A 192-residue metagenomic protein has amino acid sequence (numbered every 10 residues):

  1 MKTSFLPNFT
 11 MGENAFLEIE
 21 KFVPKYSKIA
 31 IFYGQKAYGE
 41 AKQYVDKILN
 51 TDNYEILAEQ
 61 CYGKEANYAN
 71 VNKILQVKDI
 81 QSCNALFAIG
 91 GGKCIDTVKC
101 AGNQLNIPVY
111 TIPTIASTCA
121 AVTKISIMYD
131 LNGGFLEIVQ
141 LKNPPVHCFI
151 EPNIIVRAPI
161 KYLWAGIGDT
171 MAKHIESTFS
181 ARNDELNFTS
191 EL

Functional and structural regions predicted by a protein language model:
M1-A85: ATP/NTP phosphate-donor binding region
G12, G92, M171: Short, conserved catalytic/metal-binding motifs centered on acidic residues
E18-F22, Y44, K73, C100 (+1 more regions): Alpha-helical scaffold segments in soluble metabolic enzymes
K25, Y44-K47, I74, A101-Q104 (+2 more regions): Short, glycine/charged-enriched secondary-structure capping and boundary segments
Y38-K42, Y68, K93-C100, T118-V122: Short glycine/serine/threonine-rich phosphate/pyrophosphate-binding segments that cradle anionic phosphate groups
K78-A116: A short, small-residue-rich loop immediately preceding and capping a beta-strand
L105-E191: A glycine/threonine-rich phosphate-anchoring loop and its flanking beta-alpha core in nucleotide/phosphate-binding
